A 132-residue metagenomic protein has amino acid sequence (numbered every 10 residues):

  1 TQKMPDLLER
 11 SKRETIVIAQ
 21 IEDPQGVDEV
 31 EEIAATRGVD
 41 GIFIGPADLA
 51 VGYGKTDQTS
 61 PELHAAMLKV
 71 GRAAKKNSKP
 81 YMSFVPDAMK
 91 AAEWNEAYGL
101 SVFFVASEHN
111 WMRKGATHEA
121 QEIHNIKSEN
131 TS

Functional and structural regions predicted by a protein language model:
T1-S132: Expand to "…catalyze enediolate/carbanion chemistry for C-C bond making/breaking, isomerization, decarboxylation
